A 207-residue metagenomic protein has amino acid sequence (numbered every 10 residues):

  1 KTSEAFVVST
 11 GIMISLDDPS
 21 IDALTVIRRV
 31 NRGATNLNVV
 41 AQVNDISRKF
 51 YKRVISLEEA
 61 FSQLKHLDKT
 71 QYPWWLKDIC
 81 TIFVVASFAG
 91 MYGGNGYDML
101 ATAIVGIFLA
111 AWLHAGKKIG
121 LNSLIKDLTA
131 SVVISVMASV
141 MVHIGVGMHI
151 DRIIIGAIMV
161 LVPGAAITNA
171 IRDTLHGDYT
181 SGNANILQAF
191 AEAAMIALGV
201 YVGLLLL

Functional and structural regions predicted by a protein language model:
K1-I55: Soluble N-terminal domains of membrane-associated systems
N31, I125, I155: Conserved short-loop catalytic and cofactor-binding motifs
R32-D98, N185-I196: Alpha-helical transmembrane segments and their cytosolic membrane-interface
Q71-V146: Core alpha-helical transmembrane segments of integral membrane proteins
V142-L207: Generic detector of multi-pass transmembrane helix bundles and their immediately adjacent loops in polytopic membrane
